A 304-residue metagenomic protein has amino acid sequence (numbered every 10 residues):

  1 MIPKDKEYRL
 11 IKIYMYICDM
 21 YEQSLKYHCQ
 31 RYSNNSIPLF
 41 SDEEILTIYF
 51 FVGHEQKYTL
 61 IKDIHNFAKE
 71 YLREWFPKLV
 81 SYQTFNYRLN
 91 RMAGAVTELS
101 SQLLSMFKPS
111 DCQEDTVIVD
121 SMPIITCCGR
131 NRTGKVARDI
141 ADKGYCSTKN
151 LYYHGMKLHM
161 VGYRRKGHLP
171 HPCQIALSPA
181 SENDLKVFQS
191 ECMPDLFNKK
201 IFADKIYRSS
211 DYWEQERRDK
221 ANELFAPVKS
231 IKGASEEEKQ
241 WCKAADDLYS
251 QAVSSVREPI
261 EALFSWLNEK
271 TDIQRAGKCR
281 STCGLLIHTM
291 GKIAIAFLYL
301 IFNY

Functional and structural regions predicted by a protein language model:
M1-Y304: Short alpha-helical elements
